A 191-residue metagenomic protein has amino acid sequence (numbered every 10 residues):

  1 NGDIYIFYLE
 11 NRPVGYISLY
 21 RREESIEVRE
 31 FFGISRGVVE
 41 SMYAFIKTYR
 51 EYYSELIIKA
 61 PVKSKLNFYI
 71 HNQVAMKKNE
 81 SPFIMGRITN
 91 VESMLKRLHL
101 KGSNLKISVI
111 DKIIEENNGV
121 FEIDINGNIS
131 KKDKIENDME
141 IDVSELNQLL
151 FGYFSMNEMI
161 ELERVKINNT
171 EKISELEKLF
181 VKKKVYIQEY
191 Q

Functional and structural regions predicted by a protein language model:
N1-Q191: Intrinsically disordered, low-complexity, positively biased terminal segments
